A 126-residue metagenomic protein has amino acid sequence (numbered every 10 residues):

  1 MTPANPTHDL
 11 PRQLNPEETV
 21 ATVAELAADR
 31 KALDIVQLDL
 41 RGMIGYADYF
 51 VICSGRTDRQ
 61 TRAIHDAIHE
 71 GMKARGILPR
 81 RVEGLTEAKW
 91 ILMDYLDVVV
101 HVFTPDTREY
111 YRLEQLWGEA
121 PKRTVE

Functional and structural regions predicted by a protein language model:
M1-Y46, R56-I91, F103-T107, L113-E126: Polybasic/polar functional segments that serve as interface/processing modules
D48-F50: Catalytic metal-binding acidic patch
I52-S54: Short hydrophobic/aromatic beta-strand micro-patches that form the beta-sheet surface supporting nucleotide- or nucleic
M93-Y95: Active-site beta-strand termini and strand-to-loop segments that position acidic
